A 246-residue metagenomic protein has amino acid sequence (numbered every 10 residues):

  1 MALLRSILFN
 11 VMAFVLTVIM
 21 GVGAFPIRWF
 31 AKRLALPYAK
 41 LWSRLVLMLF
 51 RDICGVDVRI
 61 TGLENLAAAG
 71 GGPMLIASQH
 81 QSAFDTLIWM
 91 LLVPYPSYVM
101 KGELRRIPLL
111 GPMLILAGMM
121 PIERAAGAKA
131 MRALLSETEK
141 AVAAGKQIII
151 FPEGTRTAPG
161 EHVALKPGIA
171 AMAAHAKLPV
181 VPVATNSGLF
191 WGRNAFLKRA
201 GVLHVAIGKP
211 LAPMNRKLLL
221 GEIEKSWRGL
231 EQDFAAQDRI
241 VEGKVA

Functional and structural regions predicted by a protein language model:
M1-L8, M12, L16-I19, G23 (+1 more regions): Membrane-interacting alpha-helical segments
L4, A67, R132-A246: Non-catalytic C-terminal accessory region of glycerolipid acyltransferases and related lyso-lipid remodeling enzymes
T17, G21-R44, R51-I53, A69-G127: Catalytic core of membrane glycerolipid acyltransferases/transacylases, capturing the structured, soluble-facing
L49-P73, I240: A short, well-structured juxtamembrane/interface segment
D57, Y95-P96, M120, G145 (+1 more regions): Secondary-structure boundary/capping positions in well-ordered alpha/beta enzyme cores
I60, I76, Y98-V99, V205-I207: Generic preference for hydrophobic
L63-E64, G127, N186: Residue-level "edge-of-site" marker
